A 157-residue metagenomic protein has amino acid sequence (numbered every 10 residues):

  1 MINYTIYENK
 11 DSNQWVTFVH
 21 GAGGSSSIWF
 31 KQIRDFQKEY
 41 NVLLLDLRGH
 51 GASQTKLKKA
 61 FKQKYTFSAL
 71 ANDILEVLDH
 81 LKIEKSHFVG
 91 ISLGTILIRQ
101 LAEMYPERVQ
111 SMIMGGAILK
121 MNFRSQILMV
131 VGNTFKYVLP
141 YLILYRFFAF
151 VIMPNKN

Functional and structural regions predicted by a protein language model:
M1-I2: N-terminal cap/lid segment of alpha/beta-hydrolase-fold proteins
T5-K59: Conserved HGGG/HGGXW glycine-rich cap/lid loop of the alpha/beta-hydrolase fold
W15, N41, E84-H87, R108-S111: Structural signature of beta-strand start/N-cap positions in the alpha/beta core of ABC transporter nucleotide-binding
F30, L75, R99-E103: Short, hydrophobic alpha-helix immediately C-terminal to the catalytic nucleophile
R34, L43-V89: Active-site loop/oxyanion-hole signature of alpha/beta-hydrolase fold enzymes
G90-G94, I98: Gly/Ala-rich beta-loop-alpha elbow adjacent to hydrolase catalytic centers
R99, E103-M104, V109-L139: Flexible "cap/lid" loop of the alpha/beta hydrolase fold
F123-S125, Y141-N157: Conserved alpha/beta-hydrolase catalytic His-Asp/Glu region
